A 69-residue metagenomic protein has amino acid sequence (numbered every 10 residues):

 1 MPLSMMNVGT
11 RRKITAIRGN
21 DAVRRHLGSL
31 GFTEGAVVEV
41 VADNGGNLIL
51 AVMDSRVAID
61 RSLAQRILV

Functional and structural regions predicted by a protein language model:
M1-V69: Compact, glycine-rich, soluble single-domain proteins
